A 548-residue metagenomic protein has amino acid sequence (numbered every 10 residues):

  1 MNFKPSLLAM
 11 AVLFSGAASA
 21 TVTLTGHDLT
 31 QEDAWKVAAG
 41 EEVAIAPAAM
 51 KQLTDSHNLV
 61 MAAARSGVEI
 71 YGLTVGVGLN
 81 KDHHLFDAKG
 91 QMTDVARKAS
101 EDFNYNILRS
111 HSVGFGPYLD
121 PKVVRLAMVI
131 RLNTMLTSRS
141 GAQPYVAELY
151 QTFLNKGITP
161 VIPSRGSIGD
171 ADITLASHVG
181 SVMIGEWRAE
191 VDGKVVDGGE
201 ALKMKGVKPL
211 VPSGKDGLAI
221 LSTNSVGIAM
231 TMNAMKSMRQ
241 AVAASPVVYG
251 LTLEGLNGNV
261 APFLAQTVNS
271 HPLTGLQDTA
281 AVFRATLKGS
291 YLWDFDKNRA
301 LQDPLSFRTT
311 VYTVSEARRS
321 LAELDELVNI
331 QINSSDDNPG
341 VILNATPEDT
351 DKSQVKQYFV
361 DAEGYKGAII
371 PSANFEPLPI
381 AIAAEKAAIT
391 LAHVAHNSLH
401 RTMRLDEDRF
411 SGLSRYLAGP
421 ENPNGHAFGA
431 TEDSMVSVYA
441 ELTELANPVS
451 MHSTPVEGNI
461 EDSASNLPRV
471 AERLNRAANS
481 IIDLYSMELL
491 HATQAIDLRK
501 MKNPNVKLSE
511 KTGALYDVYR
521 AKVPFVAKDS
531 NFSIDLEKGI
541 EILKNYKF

Functional and structural regions predicted by a protein language model:
M1-L7: Bacterial N-terminal signal peptides that target proteins for export
L8-F14: Hydrophobic helical h-region of N-terminal Sec-dependent signal peptides in bacterial secretory/periplasmic proteins
V12, L132-N133, T231-M232: Short, Φ-rich (hydrophobic/aromatic) sequence segments
S15-S19: N-terminal signal peptide c-region/cleavage motif recognized by signal peptidases
T21-A64, V68, S110, G116 (+3 more regions): C-terminal auxiliary extensions adjacent to catalytic cores
E42-Y71, G76-R188: Long, structured ligand/cofactor-binding scaffold of large enzymes
